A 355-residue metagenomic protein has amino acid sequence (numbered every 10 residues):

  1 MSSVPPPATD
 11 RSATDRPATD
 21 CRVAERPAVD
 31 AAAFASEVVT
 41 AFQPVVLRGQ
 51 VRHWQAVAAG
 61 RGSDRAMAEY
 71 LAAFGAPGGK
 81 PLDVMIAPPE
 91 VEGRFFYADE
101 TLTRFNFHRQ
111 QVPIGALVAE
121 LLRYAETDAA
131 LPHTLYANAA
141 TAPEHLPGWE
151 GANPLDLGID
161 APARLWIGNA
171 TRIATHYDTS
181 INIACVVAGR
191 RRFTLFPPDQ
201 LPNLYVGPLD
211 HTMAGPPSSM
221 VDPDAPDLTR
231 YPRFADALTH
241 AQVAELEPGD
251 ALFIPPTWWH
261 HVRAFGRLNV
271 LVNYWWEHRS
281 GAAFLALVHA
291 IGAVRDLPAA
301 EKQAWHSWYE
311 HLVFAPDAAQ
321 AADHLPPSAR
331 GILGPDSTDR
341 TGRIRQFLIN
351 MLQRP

Functional and structural regions predicted by a protein language model:
M1-D10, D15-A251, W259-P355: N-terminal accessory scaffold of Fe(II)-dependent oxygenases
